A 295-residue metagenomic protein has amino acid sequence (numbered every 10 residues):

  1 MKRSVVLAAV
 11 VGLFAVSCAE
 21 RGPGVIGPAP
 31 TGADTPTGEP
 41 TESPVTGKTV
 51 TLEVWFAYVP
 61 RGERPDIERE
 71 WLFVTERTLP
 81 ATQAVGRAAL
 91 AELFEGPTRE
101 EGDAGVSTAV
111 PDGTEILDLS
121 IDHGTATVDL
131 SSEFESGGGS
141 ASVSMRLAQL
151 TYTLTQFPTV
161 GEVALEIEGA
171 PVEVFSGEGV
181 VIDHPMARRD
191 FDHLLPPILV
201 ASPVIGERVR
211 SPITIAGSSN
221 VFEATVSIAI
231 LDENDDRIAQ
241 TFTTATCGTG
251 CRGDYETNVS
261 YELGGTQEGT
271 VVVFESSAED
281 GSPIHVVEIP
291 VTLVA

Functional and structural regions predicted by a protein language model:
K2-A8, G12-A295: Bimodal "functional hotspot" detector
